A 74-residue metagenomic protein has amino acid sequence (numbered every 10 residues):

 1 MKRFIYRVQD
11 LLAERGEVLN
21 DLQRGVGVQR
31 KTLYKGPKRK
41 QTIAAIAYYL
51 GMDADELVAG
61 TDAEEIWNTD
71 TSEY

Functional and structural regions predicted by a protein language model:
M1-D21, G25: A short, Lys/Arg-rich alpha-helix, primarily the initiator
D10, G16, Y48, V58-Y74: Short, charged recognition helix plus adjacent turn of helix-turn-helix-like nucleic-acid-binding domains
L11, G25, K35-G36, G60: Residues in the recognition helix of alpha-helical DNA-binding motifs
G27-Q41: Recognition helix of helix-turn-helix/homeodomain-like DNA-binding domains that insert into the DNA major groove
K40-E56: DNA major-groove recognition helix of helix-turn-helix/homeodomain DNA-binding modules
